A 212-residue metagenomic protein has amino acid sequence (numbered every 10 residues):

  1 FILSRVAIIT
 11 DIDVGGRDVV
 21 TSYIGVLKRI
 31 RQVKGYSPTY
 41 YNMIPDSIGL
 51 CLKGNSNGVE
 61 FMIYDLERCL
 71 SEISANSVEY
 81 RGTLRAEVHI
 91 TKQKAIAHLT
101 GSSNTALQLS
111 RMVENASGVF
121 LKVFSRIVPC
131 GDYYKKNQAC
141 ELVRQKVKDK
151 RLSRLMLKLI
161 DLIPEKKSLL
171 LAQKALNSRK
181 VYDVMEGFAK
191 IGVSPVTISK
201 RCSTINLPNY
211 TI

Functional and structural regions predicted by a protein language model:
F1-Q173, I191-I212: Structured, helix-rich domain cores that form ligand/interaction pockets
V181: Helix-turn-helix DNA-binding segment
V184-G187, I191: Residues in the recognition helix of alpha-helical DNA-binding motifs
